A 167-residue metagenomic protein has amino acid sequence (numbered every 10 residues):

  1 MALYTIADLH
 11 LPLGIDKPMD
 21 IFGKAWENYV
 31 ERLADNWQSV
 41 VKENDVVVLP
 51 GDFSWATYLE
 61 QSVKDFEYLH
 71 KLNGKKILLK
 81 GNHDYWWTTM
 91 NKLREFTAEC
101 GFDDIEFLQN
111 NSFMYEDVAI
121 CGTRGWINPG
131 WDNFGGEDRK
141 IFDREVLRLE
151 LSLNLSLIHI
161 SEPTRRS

Functional and structural regions predicted by a protein language model:
A2, I15-Y115: Core catalytic region of metal-dependent phosphoesterases/phosphodiesterases, especially metallo-beta-lactamase-like
L3, D117, P163: A residue-level signal for beta-strand positions that form part of recognition/binding surfaces within mature
A7-D16: Short polar catalytic/cofactor-binding loops
D8, N110-N111, T123: Fold-independent oxyanion-binding glycine-rich loops and adjacent beta-strand/coil segments at enzyme active sites
H10, S54, H83-D84, G125-I127: Short, glycine/serine-rich, charged loops/turns that create anion-binding and catalytic segments at active sites
K24-E27, E116-L157: Binuclear metal-dependent hydrolase catalytic cores centered on His/Asp/Glu-rich metal-binding motifs
I158-S167: Single conserved hydrophobic/aromatic residue that forms the stacking wall/gate of nucleotide- or nucleobase-binding
